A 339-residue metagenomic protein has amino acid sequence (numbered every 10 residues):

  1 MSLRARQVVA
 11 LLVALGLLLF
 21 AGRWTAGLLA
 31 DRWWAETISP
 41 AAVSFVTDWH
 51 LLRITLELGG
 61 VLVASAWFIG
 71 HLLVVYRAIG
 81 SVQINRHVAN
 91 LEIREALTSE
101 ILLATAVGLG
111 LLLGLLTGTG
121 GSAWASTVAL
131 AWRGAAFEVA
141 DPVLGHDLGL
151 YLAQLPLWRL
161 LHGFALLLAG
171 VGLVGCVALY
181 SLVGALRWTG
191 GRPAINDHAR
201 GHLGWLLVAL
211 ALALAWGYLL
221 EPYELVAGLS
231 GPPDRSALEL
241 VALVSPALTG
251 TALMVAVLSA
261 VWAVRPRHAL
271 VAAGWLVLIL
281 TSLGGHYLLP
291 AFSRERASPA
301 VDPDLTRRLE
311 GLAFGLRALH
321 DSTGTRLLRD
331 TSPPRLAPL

Functional and structural regions predicted by a protein language model:
L3-L339: Soluble extracytoplasmic regions of secretory-pathway and membrane proteins
